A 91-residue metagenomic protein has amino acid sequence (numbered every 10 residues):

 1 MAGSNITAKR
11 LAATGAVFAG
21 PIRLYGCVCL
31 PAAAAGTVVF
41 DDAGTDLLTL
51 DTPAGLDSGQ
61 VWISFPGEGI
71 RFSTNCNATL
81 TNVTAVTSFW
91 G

Functional and structural regions predicted by a protein language model:
M1-A2, K9-A12, L48-L50, S58-V61: N-terminal start-of-chain detector that recognizes signal peptides and the immediate post-cleavage beginning
M1-I22, A32, L80-G91: C-terminal interaction-tip segments
T14-A19, P53-N77, W90-G91: Beta-sandwich interaction modules
R23-Y25, G36, T74, T84: A generic structural signal for short beta-strands and their flanking turns/coil linkers
A32, A43, R71-S73, T81: A short, compositionally biased micro-patch
A33-D51, T87-W90: Short, surface-exposed beta-strand/strand-loop-strand elements in extracellular ectodomains
